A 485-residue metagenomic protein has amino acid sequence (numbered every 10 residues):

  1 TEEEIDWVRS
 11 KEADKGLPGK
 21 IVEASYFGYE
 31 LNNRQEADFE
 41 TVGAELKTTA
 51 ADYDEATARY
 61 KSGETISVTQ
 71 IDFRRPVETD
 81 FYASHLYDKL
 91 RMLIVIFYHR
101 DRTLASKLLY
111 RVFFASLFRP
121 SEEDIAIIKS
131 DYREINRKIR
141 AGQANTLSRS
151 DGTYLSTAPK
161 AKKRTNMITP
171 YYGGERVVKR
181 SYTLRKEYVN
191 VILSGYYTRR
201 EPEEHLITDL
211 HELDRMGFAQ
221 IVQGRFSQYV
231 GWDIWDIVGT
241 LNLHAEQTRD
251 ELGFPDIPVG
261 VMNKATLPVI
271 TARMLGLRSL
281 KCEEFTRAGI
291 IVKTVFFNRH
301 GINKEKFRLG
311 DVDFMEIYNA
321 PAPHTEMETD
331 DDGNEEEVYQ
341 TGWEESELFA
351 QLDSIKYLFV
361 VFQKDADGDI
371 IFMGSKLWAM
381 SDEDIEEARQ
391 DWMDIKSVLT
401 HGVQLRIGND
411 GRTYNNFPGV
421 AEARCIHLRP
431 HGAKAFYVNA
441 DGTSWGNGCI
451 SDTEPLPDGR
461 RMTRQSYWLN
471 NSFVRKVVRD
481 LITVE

Functional and structural regions predicted by a protein language model:
T1-G43, T48-E485: Nucleic-acid endonuclease domains
